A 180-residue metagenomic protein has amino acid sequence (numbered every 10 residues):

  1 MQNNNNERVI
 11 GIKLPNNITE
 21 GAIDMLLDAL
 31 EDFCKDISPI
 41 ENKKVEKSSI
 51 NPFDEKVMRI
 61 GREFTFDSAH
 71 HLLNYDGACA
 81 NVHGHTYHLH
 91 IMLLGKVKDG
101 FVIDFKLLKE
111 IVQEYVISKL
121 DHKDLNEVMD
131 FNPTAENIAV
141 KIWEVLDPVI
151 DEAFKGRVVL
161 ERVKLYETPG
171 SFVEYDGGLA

Functional and structural regions predicted by a protein language model:
M1-N4: Conserved C-terminal alpha-helix-loop-beta "cap" of PLP-dependent enzymes that closes/shapes the active-site mouth
N6-N17: N-terminal acidic leader/helix
E7-R8, D28, N42: Intrinsically disordered, low-complexity Ser/Thr- and Pro-rich stretches
P15-T19, K98-F101: Short, N-terminal intrinsically disordered low-complexity segments that are rich in Pro/Gly and polar/charged residues
I23, L27-C34, S38: Residue-level detector of alpha-helical secondary structure
I37-A180: Charge-rich, low-complexity N-terminal segments
